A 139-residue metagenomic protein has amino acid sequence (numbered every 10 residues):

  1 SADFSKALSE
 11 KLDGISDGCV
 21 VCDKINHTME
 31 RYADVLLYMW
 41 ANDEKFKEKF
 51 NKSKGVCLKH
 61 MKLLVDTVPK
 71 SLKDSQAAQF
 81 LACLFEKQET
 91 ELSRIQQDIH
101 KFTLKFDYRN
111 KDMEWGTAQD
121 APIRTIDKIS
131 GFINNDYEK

Functional and structural regions predicted by a protein language model:
L12-I15, F50-S53: Short metal-coordination and nucleic-acid-contact micro-motifs, chiefly zinc-binding Cys/His arrays
C19-C22: Short cysteine-rich clusters marking metal-coordination/redox-active sites
K24, K59-K62: Short Cys/His-rich local motifs and their 1-3 flanking residues in nucleic-acid-associated proteins and small
K24-E48: Short recognition patches in nucleic-acid-associated and regulatory proteins
M29-Y32, V65-P69: Short Cys/His-rich "knuckle" micro-motifs
L37-E44, S71-E91: Short amphipathic alpha-helical linker/capping segments at the junctions of internal repeats and modular domains
A78-E138: Long, compositionally biased charged/polar accessory segments in the mid-to-C-terminal portions of proteins
